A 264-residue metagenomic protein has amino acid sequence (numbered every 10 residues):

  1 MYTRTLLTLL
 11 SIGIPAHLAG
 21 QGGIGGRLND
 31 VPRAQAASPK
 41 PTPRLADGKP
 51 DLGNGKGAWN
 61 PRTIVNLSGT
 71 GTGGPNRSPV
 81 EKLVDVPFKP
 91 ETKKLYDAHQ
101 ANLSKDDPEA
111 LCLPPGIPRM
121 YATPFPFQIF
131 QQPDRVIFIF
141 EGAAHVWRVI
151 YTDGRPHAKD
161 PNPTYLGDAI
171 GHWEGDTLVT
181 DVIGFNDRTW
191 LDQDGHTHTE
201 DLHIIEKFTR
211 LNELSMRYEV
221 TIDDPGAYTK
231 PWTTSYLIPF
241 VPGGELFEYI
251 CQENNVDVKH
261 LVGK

Functional and structural regions predicted by a protein language model:
M1-L7: Bacterial N-terminal signal peptides that target proteins for export
Y2, L18-K264: PEST-like low-complexity, intrinsically disordered acidic/proline/serine-rich tracts that flank trafficking/processing
L7-H17: Bacterial N-terminal signal peptides
